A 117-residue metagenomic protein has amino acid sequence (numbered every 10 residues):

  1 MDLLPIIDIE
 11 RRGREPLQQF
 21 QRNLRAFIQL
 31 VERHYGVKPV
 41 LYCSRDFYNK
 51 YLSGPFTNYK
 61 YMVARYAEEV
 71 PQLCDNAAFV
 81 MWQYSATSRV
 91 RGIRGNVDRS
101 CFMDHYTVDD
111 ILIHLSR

Functional and structural regions predicted by a protein language model:
M1-V37: Substrate-binding cleft of extracellular glycoside hydrolase catalytic domains
L3-I9, P39-Y42, K60-V63, V80-Q83: Structural recognition of the beta-strand scaffold that forms the well-ordered cores of secreted hydrolase catalytic
G13-F20, Y48-S53, P71-L73, R91: Extracytoplasmic/secreted cell-surface and envelope-processing proteins
R33-G36, L52-F56: N-terminal start-of-chain detector that recognizes signal peptides and the immediate post-cleavage beginning
Y35-N49: Aromatic-lined carbohydrate-recognition surfaces of secreted/lumenal glycan-active proteins
F56-R117: Functionally critical loop-and-helix segments that line ligand-binding/catalytic clefts of soluble enzyme domains
